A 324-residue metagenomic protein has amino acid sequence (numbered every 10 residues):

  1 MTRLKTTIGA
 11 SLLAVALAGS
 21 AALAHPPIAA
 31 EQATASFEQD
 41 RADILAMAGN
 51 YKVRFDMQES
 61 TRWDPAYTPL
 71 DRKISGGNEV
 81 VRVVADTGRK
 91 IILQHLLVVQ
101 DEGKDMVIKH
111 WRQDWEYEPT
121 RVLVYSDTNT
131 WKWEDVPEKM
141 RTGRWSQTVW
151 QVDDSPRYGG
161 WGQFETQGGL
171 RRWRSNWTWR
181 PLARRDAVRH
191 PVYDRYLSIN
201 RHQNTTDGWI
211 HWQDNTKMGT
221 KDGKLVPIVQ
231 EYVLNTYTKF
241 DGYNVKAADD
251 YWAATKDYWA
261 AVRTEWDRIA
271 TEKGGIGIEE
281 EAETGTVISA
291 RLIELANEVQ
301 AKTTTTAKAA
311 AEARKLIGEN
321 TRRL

Functional and structural regions predicted by a protein language model:
M1-R3: N-terminal secretory signal peptides that target proteins for export/translocation
G9-S20: Bacterial N-terminal signal peptides
L23-A46, E59-R72, G88-L93, V99-D101 (+5 more regions): Amphipathic/hydrophobic helical signal segments and adjacent flexible N-terminal regions that mediate secretion
A48-D56: A short, Trp-centered hydrophobic/proline-enriched beta-strand micro-motif
P69-D71, S75-A85, Q94-L96, R112-W115 (+2 more regions): Hydrophobic/aromatic beta-strand elements that line small-molecule binding cavities or substrate pockets in beta-rich
L93-T166: Low-complexity, serine/threonine/proline-enriched polar segments
T142-L197, K217: Short helix-loop boundary/capping segments
N200-T206, N215-V233: Gly/Pro-enriched, hydrophobic low-complexity segments that function as extracytoplasmic propeptides/linkers
